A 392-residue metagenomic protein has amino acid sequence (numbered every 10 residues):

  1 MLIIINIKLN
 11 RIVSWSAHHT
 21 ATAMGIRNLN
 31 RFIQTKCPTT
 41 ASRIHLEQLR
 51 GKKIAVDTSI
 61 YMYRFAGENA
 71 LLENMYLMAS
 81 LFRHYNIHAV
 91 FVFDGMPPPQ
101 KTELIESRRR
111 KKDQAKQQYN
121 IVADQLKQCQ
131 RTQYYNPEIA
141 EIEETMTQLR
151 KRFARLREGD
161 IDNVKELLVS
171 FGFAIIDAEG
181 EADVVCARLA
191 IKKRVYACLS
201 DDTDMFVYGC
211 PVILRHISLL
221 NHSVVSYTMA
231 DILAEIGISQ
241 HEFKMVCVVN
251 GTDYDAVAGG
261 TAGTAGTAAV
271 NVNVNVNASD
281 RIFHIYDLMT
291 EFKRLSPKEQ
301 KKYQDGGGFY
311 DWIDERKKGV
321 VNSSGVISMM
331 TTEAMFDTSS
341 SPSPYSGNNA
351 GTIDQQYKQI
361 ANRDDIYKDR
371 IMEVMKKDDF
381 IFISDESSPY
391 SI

Functional and structural regions predicted by a protein language model:
N6, N10, H18-H19: Intrinsic-disorder-associated, low-complexity terminal segments enriched in Asp/Asn/His/Tyr and depleted of Lys/Arg
G25-C37, Q48-A178, V185: Noncatalytic, basic helical substrate-engagement surface that gates or grips nucleic-acid strands
C37-R50, Y85, H222-N271, N275-I392: Non-catalytic nucleic-acid-binding/docking modules located in mid-to-C-terminal regions of nucleic-acid enzymes
S107-R110, R194-Y196, R215-S218: Short, hinge-like loop/turn segments at secondary-structure boundaries
A178-G180, T252: Glycine-rich phosphate- or other oxyanion-binding loops that anchor nucleotides, phosphorylated ligands
C186-L214: Acidic, metal-binding active-site segment of PIN/NYN-like and related structure-specific nucleases
M205-Y208, V212-I213, S218-S226, A230: Conserved NTP-donor binding/palm subdomain of two-metal-ion nucleotidyltransferases/polymerases, i.e., the charged
